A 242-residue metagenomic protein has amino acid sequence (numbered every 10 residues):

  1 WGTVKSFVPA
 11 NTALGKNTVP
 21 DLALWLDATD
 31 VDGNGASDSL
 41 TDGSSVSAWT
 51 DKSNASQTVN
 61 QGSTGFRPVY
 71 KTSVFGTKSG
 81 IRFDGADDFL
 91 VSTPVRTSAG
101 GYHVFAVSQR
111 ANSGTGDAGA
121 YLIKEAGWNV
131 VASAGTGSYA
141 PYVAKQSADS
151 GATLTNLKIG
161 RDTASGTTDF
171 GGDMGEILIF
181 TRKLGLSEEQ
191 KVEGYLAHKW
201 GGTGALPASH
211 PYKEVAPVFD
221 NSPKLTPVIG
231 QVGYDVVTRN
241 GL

Functional and structural regions predicted by a protein language model:
W1-S6: Extracellular fibronectin type III
V8-N60, F105-V107, E176, L184-L242: GGW-centered surface loops in extracellular recognition modules
G15-P20, K71-G76, T97-G100, G151-A152 (+1 more regions): Extracellular/periplasmic catalytic domains that process cell-envelope and extracellular macromolecules
A23-L24, S79-I81, G119-Y121, L157 (+1 more regions): Short Gly/Ser/Thr-biased coil->beta-strand turn/linker motifs that build repetitive extracellular beta-solenoid/fiber
S44-Y139, T167, R182-K191: Extracellular glycan-recognition modules
T136-A148: Carbohydrate-binding surfaces in secreted/extracellular proteins
G151-G175, K183-L184: Extracellular glycan-interaction patches encoded by glycine-rich segments
